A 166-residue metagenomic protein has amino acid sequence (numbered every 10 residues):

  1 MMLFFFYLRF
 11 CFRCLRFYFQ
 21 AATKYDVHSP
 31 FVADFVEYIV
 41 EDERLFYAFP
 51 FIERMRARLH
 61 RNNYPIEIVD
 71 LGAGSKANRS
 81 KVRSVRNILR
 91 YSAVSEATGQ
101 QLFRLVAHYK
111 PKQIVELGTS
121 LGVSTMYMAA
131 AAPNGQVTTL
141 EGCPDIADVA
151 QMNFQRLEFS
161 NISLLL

Functional and structural regions predicted by a protein language model:
M1-L166: A short alpha-helical cap/connector motif
